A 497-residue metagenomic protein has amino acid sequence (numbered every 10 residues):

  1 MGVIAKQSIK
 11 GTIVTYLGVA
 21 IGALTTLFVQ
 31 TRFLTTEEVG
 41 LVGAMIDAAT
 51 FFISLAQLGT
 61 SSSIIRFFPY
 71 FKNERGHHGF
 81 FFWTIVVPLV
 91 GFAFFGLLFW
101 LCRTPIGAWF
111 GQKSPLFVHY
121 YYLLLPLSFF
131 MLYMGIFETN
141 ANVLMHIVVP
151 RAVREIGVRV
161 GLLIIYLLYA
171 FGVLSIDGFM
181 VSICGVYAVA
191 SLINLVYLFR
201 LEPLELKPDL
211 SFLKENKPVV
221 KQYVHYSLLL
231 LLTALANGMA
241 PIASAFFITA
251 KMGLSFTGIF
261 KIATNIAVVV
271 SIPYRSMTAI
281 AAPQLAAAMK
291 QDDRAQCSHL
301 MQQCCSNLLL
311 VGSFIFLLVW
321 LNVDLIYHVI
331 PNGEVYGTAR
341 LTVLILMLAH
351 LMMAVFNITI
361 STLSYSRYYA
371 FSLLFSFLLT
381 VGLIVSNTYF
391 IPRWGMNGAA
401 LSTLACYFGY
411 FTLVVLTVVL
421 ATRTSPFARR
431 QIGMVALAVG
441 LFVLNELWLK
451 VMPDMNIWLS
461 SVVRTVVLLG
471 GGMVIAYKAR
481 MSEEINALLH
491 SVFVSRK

Functional and structural regions predicted by a protein language model:
M1-I4, L116, G172, I176-I183 (+5 more regions): Interhelical loop/hinge segments that connect adjacent transmembrane helices in multipass membrane
V3-S62, G91-W100, L127, H225-S255 (+1 more regions): Signature of the first transmembrane helix
A5, F130-I156, M347-L378, Y389: Membrane-interface junctions at transmembrane-helix termini in multi-pass inner-membrane proteins
Q7-A23, I183-L198, K214-A287, A349 (+1 more regions): Transmembrane helical elements of multi-pass membrane transporters/channels
L27, Q57-N73, V143, A263 (+3 more regions): Helix-loop junctions and terminal segments of transmembrane helices in multi-pass membrane transport/translocation
R103-L124, L254, V319-H350, N397: Interfacial segments at transmembrane-helix termini and the short loops linking adjacent helices
A152-L167, F171-P203, F377-V385, M396-T417 (+2 more regions): Hydrophobic alpha-helical transmembrane segments
E446-K497: Membrane-proximal transmembrane or re-entrant/amphipathic helices at the cytosolic face
